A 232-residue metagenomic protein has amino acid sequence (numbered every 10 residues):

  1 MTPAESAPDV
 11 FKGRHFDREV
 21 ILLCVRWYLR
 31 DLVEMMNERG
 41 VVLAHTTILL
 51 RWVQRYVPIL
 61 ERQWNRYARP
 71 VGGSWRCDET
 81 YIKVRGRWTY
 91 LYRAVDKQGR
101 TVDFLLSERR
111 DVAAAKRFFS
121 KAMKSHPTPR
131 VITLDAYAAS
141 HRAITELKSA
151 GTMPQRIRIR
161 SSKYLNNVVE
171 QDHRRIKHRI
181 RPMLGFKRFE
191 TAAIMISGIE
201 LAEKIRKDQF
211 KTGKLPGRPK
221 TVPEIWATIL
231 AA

Functional and structural regions predicted by a protein language model:
M1-A232: Residue-level recognition of single "structural anchor" positions that define or cap local secondary structure
